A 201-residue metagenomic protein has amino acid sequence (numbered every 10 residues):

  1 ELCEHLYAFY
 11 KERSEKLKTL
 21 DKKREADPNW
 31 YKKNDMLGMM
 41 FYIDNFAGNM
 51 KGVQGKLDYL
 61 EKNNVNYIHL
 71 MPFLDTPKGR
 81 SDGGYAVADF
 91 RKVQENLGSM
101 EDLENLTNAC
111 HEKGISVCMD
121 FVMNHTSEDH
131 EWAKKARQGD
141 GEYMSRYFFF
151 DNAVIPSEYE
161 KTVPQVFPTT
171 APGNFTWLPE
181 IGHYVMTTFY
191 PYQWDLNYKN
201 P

Functional and structural regions predicted by a protein language model:
E1-K199: Acidic/aromatic-lined carbohydrate-recognition and catalytic surfaces of CAZymes acting on diverse glycans
